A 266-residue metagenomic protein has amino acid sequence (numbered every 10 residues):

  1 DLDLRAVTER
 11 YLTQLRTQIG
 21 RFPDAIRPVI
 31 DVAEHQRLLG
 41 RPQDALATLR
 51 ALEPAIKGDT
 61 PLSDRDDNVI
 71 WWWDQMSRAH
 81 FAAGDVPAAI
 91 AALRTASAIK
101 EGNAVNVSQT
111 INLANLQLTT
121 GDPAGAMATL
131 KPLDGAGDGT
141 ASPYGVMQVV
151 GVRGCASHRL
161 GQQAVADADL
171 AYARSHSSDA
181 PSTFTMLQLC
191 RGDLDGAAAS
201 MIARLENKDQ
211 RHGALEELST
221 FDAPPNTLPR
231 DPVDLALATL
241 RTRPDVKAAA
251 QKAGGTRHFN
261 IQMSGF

Functional and structural regions predicted by a protein language model:
D1-T13, R37-A55, R78-L93, L118-L130 (+1 more regions): Helix-turn-helix repeat elements of alpha-solenoid scaffolds
Y11-A25, P54-D66, A98-A104, A136-S142: Flexible helix-coil transition and linker loops at the boundaries of alpha-helical arrays
R16, R50, R94, K131 (+2 more regions): Alpha-solenoid helical repeat scaffolds
D31, N68-W71, Q75, N112 (+4 more regions): "A position-specific structural signal for the A-helix of alpha-solenoid helical repeats
G58-D64, G102-V107, G137-M147, H176-L187 (+1 more regions): Boundary/linker segments of alpha-helical solenoid repeat arrays
V107-S108, N112-Y172: Alpha-helical adaptor scaffolds
H158, A171-S178, L189-H212: TPR/TPR-like (Sel1-like) alpha-helical repeat modules
E216-F266: Terminal, low-structured helical/coil segments at or just beyond the last alpha-helical repeat
